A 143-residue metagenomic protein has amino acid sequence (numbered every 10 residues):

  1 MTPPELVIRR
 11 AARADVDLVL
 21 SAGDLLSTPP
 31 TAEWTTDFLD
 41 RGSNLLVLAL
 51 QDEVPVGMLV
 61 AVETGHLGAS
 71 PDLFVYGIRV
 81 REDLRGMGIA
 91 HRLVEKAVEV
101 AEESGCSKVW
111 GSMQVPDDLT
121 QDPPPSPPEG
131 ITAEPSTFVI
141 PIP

Functional and structural regions predicted by a protein language model:
M1-P3: Actinobacteria-biased recognition of intrinsically disordered, low-complexity terminal regions
L6, R10-S70, Y76, V94 (+1 more regions): Acetyl-CoA-dependent GNAT
V62, R81, S112: Conserved residues at the C-terminal ends of beta-strands
L67, R81, R85-G86, P116: Glycine-/small-residue-rich active-site loops that bind phosphorylated ligands and cofactors
A69-D72, M87, T132: Non-catalytic, surface-exposed connector residues within folded enzymatic/regulatory domains
V75-I78, V109-M113: Conserved hydrophobic beta-strand within the GNAT/NAT acetyltransferase core sheet that lines the active-site cleft
V80, G86-E99: Conserved acetyl-CoA-binding loop-helix of GNAT-fold acetyltransferases
H91, E103, S107, Q114-I142: Conserved active-site alpha-helix within GNAT-family acetyltransferase domains
